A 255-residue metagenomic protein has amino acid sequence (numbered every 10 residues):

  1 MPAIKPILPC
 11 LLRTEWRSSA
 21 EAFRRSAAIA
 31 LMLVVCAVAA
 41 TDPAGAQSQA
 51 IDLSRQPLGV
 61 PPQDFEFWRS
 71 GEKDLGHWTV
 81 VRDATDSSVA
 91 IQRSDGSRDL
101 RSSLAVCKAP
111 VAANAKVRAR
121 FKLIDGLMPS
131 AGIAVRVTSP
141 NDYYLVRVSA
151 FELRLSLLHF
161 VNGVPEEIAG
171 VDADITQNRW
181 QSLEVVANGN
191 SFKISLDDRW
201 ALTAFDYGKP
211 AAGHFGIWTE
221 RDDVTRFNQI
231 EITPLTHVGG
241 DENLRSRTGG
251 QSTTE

Functional and structural regions predicted by a protein language model:
S26-A39: Bacterial N-terminal signal peptides
G45-G71, V238-E255: Extracellular carbohydrate-recognition regions
L53, N228-I232: Extracellular beta-strand elements of beta-rich domains used for carbohydrate recognition/degradation or cell-matrix
L53, V117-A119, R179-I194: Short tryptophan-centered beta-strand motifs in secreted/extracellular beta-sheet-rich domains of glycan-recognition
L58, S94-L157: Secretory/extracellular carbohydrate-interaction modules and structurally similar beta-sandwich "look-alikes"
V60-I91: Extracellular glycan-recognition surfaces and repeat-rich motifs
V161-S182: Short, aromatic/His-centered strand-loop micro-motif at the edge of beta-sheets
A204-N228: Flexible glycan-contacting loops in extracellular carbohydrate-active proteins
